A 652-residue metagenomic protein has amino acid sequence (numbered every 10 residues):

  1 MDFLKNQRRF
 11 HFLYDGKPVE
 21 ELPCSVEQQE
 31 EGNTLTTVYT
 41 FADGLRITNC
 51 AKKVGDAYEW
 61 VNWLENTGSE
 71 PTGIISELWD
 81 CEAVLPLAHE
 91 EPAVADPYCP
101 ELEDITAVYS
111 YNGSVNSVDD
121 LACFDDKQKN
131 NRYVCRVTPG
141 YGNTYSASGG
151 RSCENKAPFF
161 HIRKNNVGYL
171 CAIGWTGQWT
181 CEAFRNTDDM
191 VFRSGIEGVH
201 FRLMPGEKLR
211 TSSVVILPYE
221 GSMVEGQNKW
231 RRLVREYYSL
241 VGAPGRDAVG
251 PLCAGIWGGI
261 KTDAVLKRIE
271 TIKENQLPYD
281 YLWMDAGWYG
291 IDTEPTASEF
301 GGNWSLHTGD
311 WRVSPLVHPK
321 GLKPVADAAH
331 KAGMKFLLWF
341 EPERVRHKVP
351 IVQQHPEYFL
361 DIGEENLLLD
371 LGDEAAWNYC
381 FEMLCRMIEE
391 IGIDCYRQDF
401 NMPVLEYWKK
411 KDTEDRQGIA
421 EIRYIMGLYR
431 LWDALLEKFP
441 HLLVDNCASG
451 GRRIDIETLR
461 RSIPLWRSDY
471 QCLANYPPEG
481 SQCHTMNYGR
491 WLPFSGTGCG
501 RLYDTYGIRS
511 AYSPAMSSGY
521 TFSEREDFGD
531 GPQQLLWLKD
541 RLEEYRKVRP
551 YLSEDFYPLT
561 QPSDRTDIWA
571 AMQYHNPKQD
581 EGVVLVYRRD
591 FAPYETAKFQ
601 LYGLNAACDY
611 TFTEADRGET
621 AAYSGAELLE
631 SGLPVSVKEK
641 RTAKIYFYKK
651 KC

Functional and structural regions predicted by a protein language model:
M1-F184, E197, D609-T620: Polysaccharide-binding surfaces and accessory modules of carbohydrate-active proteins
R8-L22, T211, M402, L428-A621 (+2 more regions): Active-site-proximal substrate-binding groove within the catalytic cores of carbohydrate-active enzymes
N62, G206, L282, A329 (+5 more regions): Conserved, mostly hydrophobic/aromatic
W179-F192, E614-S636: Solvent-exposed beta-strand/loop surfaces of large extracellular or lumenal domains
R185-L203, H441: Short acidic, Pro/Gly- and aromatic-enriched capping/linker segments at domain boundaries
F201-E220, R641-Y648: Short Pro-Gly-centered flexible turn/kink motifs
G245-C385, C395, L405-Y407: Aromatic-lined carbohydrate-binding/catalytic grooves of carbohydrate-active enzymes
L322-A329, A420-F439: Alpha-helix-loop-beta-strand connector modules within alpha/beta enzyme cores
